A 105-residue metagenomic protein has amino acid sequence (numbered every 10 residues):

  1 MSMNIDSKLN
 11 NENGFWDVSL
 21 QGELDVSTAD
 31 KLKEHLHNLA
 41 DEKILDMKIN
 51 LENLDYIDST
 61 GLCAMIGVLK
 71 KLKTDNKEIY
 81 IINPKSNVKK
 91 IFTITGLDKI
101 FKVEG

Functional and structural regions predicted by a protein language model:
M1-S19: Short beta-strand/loop segment at the start of cytosolic alpha/beta domains
L24-I100: Amphipathic alpha-helical interaction surfaces in cytosolic regulatory modules
K102-G105: Short acidic-hydrophobic, aromatic-tinged amphipathic segments that line or gate anion-handling sites
